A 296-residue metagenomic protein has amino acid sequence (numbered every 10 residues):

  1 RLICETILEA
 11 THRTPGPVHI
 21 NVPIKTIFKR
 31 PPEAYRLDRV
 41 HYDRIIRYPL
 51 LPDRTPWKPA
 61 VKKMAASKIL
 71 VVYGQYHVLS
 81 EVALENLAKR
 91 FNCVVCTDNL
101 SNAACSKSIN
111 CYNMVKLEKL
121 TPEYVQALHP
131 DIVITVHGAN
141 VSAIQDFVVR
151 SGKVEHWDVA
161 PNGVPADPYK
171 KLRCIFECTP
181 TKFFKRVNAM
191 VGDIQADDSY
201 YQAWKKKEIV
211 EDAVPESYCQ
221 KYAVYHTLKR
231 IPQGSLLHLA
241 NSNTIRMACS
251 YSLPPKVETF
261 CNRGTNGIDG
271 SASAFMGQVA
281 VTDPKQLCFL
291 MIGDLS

Functional and structural regions predicted by a protein language model:
L2-E5, E9-A66: Conformationally flexible catalytic loops at phosphate/diphosphate-handling active centers
I7-T14, P56-I69, L87, T227-Q233 (+1 more regions): Glycine-rich phosphate/diphosphate-binding loops that line cofactor/substrate pockets in enzymes
V22-F28, Q75-H77, L100-S101, G163 (+1 more regions): Glycine-rich beta-alpha junction loops
L51-K63, H77, E81, P215-R230 (+1 more regions): A short, well-structured juxtamembrane/interface segment
Y73-W157, P254-P284: Glycine-rich, anion-gripping cofactor-binding loops and their flanking helix/strand elements in enzyme active sites
V148-I245: Phosphate/pyrophosphate-binding active-site segments
A240-E258: Acidic-glycine-rich active-site phosphate/pyrophosphate-binding loop
K285-S296: DG-centered beta-turn motif at the end of beta-strands
